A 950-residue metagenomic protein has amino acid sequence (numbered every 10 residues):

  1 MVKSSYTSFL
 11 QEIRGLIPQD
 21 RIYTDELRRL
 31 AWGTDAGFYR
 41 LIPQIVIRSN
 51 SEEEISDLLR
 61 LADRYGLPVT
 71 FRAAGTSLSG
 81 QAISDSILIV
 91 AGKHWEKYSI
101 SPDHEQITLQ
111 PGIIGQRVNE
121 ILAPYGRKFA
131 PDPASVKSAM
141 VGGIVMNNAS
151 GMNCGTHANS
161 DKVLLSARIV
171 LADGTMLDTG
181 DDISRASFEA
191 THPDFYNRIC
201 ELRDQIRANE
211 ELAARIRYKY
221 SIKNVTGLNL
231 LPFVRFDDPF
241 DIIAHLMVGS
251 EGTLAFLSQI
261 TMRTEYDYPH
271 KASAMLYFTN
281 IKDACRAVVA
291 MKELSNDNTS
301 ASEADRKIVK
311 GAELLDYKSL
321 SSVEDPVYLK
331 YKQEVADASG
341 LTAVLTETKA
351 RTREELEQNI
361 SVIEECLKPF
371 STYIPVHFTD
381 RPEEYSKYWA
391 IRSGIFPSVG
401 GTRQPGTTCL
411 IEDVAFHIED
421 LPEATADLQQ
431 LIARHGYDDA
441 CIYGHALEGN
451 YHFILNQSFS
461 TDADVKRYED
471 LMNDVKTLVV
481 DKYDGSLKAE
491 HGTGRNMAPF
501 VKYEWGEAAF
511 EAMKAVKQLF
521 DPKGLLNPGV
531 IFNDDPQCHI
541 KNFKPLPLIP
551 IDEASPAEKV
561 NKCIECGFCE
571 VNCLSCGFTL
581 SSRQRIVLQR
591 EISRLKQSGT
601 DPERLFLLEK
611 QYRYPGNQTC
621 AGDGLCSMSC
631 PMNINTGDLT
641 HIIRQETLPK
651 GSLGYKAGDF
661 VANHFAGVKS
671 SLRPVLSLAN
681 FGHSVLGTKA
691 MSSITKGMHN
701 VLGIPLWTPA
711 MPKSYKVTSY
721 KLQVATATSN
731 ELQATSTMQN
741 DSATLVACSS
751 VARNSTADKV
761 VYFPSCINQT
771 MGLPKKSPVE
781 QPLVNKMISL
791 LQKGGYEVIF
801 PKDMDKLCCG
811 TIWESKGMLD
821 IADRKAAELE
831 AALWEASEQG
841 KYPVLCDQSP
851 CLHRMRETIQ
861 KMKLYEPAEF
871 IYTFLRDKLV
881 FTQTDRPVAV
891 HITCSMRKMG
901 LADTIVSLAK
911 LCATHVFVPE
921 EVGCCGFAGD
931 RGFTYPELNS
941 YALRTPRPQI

Functional and structural regions predicted by a protein language model:
M1-R60, R64, A74-E105, A134 (+6 more regions): N-terminal flexible segment immediately upstream of the FAD-binding catalytic core in FAD-dependent oxidoreductases
I13, G37-V69, I87-P133, A149-E201 (+2 more regions): N-terminal glycine-rich flavin-associated loop
G75-L78, I144-N153, F240-E265, G444-N450 (+5 more regions): Conserved phosphate/anionic-ligand binding catalytic regions in large, soluble enzymes, centered on
I144-M146, N153-H157, L164-S393, A426 (+3 more regions): C-terminal substrate-binding/cap subdomain adjacent to the FAD-binding core in PCMH-type and related FAD-linked
A190-V234, E511-N572, G577-Q597, S693 (+1 more regions): Flexible inter-domain linker/hinge segments
D521, I551, G637-L745, V751-I950: Iron-sulfur cluster-binding electron-transfer modules in prokaryotic oxidoreductases
F532, H539-F543, C576-Y612, N633-F660: Non-heme iron-sulfur electron-transfer modules
P556-G577, Y612-I634, C894-S895, V922-G923: Cysteine-centered iron-sulfur cluster-binding motifs in ferredoxin-type domains/subunits of redox enzymes
